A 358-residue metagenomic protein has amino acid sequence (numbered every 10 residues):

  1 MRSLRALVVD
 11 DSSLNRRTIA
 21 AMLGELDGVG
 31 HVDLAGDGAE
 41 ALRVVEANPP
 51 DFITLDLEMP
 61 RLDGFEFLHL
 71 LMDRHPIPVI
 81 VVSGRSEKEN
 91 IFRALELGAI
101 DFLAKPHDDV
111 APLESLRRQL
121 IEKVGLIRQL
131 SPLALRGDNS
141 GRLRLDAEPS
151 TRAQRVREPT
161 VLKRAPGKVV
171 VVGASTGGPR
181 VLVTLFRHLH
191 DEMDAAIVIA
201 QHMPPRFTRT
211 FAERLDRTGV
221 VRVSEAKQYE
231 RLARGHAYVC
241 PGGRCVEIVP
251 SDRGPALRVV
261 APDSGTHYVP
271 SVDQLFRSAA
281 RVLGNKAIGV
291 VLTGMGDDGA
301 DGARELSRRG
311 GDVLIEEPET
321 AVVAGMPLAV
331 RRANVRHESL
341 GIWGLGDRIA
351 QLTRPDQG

Functional and structural regions predicted by a protein language model:
M1-L7, S12-G28, L34, A39-A47 (+2 more regions): Conserved acid/base catalytic micro-environments in cytosolic active-site loops
